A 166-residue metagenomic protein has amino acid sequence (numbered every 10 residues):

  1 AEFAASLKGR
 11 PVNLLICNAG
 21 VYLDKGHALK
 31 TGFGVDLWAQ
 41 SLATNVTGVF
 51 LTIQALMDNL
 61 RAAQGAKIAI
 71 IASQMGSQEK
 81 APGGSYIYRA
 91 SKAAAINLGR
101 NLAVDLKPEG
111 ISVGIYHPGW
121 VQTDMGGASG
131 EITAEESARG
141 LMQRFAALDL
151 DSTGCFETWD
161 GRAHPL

Functional and structural regions predicted by a protein language model:
A1-R10: Conserved amphipathic alpha-helix within the SDR
K8, L60-A62, L148: A generic alpha-to-beta junction signature in SAM-dependent methyltransferases
G9-R10, D36, E109-I111: Structured loop/turn residues at beta-strand edges in well-structured enzyme cores
V12-I16: Conserved hydrophobic beta-strands of the Rossmann-like cofactor-binding core in SDR/related NAD(P)H-dependent
C17-N18, K67-S73, S112-H117: Structural signature of the Rossmann-like NAD(P)-dependent dehydrogenase/reductase core
V21-L42, T47-L51, R61-K107: Catalytic loop of short-chain dehydrogenase/reductase
A55: Short, conserved SAM-binding segment of the class I
I115-P118, T123, G127-L166: C-terminal helical subdomain
